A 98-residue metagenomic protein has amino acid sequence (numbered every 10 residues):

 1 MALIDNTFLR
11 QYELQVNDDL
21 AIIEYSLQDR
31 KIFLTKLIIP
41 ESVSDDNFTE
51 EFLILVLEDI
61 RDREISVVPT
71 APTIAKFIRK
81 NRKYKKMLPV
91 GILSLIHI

Functional and structural regions predicted by a protein language model:
M1-Q11: Active-site rim helix/loop that mediates acceptor-substrate recognition in acyltransferases
R10-L20: Conserved beta-hairpin
L20-S42: A short, structured beta-strand/loop element
S44-E58: Conserved acetyl-CoA-binding loop-helix of GNAT-fold acetyltransferases
D46-N47, G91-S94: Compositionally biased terminal segments of proteins
R61: Anion (oxyanion) recognition and catalysis
S66-V90: C-terminal structural segments of small proteins and small subunits
I96-I98: Conserved small/polar residues in nucleotide/adenosyl-binding loops
